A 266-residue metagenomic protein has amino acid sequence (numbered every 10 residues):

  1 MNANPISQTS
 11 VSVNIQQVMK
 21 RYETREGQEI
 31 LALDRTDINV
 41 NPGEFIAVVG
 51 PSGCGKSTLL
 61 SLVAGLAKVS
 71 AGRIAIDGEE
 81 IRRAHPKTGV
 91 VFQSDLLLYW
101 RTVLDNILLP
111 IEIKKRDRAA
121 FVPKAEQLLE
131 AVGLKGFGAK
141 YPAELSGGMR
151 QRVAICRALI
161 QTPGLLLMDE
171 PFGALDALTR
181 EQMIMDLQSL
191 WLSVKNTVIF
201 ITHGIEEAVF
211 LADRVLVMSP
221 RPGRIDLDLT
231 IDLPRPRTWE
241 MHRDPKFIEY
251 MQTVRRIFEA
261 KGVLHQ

Functional and structural regions predicted by a protein language model:
Q8-S12, R21-R35: A short, flexible loop at the N-terminus of ABC-type nucleotide-binding domains that lies
V49-P51: The feature captures the beta-strand-to-loop junction immediately N-terminal to the Walker
A64: Helix-to-loop junction immediately C-terminal to a conserved catalytic motif
G72-A84: Conserved ABC transporter NBD signature motif
R101-L108: Short coil-to-helix segment of the ABC ATPase nucleotide-binding domain corresponding to the Q-loop/switch region
E112, A119-F137, S189: Conserved ABC ATPase "signature" region
K140-A143, Q161: Conserved signature/switch motifs of ABC ATPase nucleotide-binding domains
L166-D169: Catalytic Walker B motif of ABC-type/P-loop ATPase nucleotide-binding domains
